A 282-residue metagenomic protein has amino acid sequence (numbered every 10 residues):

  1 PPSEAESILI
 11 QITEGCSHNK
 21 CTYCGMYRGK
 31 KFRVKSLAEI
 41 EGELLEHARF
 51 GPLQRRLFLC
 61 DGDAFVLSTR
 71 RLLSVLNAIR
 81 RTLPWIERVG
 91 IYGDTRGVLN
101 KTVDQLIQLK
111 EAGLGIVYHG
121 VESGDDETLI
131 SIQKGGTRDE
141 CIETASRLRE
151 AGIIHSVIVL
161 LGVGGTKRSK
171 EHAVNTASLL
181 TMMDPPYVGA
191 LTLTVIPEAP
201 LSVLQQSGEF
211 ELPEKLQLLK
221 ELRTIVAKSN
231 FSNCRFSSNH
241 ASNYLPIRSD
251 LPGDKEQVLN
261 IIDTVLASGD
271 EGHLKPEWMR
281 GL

Functional and structural regions predicted by a protein language model:
P1-E4, S178-L282: Auxiliary Fe-S-binding modules of radical SAM enzymes
P2-G42: Canonical Radical SAM [4Fe-4S] cluster-binding loop centered on the CxxxCxxC motif and its immediate flanking residues
I8-I10, R55-L57, E87-G93, V117-H119 (+3 more regions): Hydrophobic faces of well-ordered beta-strands that scaffold small-molecule active sites in alpha/beta enzyme cores
C16, C24, I40, L59 (+6 more regions): Conserved, mostly hydrophobic/aromatic
I40, L72, T102, C141 (+3 more regions): Aromatic/hydrophobic pocket-lining residues that form the small-molecule binding cavity in soluble enzyme cores
A48-A151, N230-F231: Conserved SAM/AdoMet-binding glycine-rich loop
R96, G124-T128, L148-H172, L191-P197 (+1 more regions): Conserved strand-turn element in the central/C-terminal portion of the radical SAM core barrel that lines
D104-L106, G164-M182: Catalytic cores of alpha/beta
